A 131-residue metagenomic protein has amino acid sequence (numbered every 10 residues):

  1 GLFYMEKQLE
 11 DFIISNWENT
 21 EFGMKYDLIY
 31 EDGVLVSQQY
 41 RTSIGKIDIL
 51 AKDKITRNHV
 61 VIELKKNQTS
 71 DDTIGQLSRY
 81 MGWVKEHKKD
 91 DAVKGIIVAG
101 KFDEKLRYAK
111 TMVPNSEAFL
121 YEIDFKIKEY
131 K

Functional and structural regions predicted by a protein language model:
G1-K131: Charged, terminal alpha-helix-loop-beta segments that serve as non-catalytic nucleic-acid engagement and/or assembly
